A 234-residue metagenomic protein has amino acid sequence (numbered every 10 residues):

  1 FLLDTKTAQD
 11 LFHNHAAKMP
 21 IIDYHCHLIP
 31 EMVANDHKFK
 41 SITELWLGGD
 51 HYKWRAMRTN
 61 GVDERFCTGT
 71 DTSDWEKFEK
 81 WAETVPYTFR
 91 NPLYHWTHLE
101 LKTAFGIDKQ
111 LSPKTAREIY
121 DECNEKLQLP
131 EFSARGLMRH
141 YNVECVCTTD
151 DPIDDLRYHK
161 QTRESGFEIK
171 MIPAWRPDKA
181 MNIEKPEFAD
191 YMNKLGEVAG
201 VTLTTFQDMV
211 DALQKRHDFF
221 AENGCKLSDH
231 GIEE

Functional and structural regions predicted by a protein language model:
L2-E234: Metal-cofactor-binding active-site regions of metalloenzymes
